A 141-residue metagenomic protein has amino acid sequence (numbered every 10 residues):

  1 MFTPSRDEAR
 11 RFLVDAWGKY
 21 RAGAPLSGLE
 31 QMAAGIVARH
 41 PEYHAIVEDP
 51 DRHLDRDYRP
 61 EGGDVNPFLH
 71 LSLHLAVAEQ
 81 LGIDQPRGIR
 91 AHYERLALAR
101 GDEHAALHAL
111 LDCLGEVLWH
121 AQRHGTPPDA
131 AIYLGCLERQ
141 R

Functional and structural regions predicted by a protein language model:
M1-H44: N-terminal leader/targeting peptides and immediately adjacent processing regions
S27, A45, R87, H104-H108 (+1 more regions): Short, solvent-exposed positions on alpha-helices
E30-A97: Aromatic-anchored, charged helix-turn/loop surface patch used as a conserved interaction hotspot
A78, G82, L111-C113, C136: Charged, compositionally biased, marginally structured helical/coil segments
A91-E94, E103-L107, G135-R139: Sequence termini and other peripheral, non-core segments
A106-D112, H120: Well-ordered alpha/beta subsegment
W119, R123-R141: Glycine-rich, aromatic-bearing surface loops/beta-hairpins
